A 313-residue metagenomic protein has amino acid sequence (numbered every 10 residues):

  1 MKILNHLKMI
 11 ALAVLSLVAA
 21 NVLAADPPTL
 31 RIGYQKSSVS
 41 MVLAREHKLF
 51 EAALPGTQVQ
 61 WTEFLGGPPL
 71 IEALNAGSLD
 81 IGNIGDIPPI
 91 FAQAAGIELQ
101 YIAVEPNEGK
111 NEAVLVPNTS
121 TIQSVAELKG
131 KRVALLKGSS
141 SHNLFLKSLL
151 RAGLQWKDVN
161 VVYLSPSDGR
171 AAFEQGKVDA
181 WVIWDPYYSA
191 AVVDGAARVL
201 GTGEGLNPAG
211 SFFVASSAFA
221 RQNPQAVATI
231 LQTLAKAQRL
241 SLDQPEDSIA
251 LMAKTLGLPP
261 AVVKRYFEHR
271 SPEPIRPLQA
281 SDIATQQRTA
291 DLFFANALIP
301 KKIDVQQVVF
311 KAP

Functional and structural regions predicted by a protein language model:
M1-A11: Bacterial N-terminal signal peptides that target proteins for export
A19-A20: N-terminal signal peptide c-region/cleavage motif recognized by signal peptidases
A25-A152, V162-Y163, D179-I183, G205-N207: Short, glycine-/small- and polar/acidic-enriched structural segments that line small-molecule recognition paths
S40-M41, E108-V114, A197-R198, A209-F213 (+2 more regions): Small-molecule pocket liners
I87, D158-K254: Pocket-lining segment of extracytoplasmic ligand-binding domains
N118-E127, L154-W156, A218-V227: Short helix-loop capping/hinge motifs at secondary-structure junctions, enriched in acidic/polar residues
R221-L298: Secondary-structure end/capping motifs
D291-P313: Conserved C-terminal helix/tail region of periplasmic/extracytoplasmic solute-binding proteins
